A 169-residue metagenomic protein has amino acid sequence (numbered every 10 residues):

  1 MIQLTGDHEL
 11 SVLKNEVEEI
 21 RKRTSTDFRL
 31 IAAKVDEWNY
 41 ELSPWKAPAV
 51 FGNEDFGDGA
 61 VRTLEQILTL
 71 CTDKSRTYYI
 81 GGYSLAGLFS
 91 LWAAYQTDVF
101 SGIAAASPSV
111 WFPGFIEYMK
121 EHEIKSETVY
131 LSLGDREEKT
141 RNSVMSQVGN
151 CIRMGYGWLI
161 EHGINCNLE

Functional and structural regions predicted by a protein language model:
M1-L70: Serine-hydrolase catalytic machinery in alpha/beta-hydrolase-like enzymes
I2-G6, S107, L133: The conserved beta1-alpha1 loop
G6-L10, D36-N39, G87-L88, V110-W111 (+1 more regions): Solvent-exposed loop/turn segments at secondary-structure junctions within structured extracellular/periplasmic domains
D27, S75-T77, F100, I124-T128 (+1 more regions): A general structural motif
G81-A86, S90: Gly/Ala-rich beta-loop-alpha elbow adjacent to hydrolase catalytic centers
W92-Q96: Active-site signature of alpha/beta-hydrolase-fold catalytic machinery across serine- and Asp/Cys-nucleophile hydrolases
V99-W111: A conserved short beta-strand
S109-E169: The feature captures the conserved acid-bearing segment of alpha/beta-hydrolase catalytic domains
